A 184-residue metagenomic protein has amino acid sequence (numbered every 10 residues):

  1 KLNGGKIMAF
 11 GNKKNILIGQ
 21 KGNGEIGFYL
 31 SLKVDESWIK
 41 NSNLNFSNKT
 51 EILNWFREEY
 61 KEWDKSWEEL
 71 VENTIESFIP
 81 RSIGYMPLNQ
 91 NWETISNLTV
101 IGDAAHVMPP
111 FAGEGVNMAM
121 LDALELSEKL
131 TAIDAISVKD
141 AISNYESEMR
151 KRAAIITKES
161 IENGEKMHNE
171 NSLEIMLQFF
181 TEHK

Functional and structural regions predicted by a protein language model:
K1-E68: Conserved FAD-binding catalytic core of PHBH/FMO-like flavoproteins
G5-K6, P80-Y85, M167: Generic preference for hydrophobic/aromatic residues in regular secondary structure cores
N15, V34, K65, V116 (+3 more regions): Short linear sequence elements within intrinsically disordered, low-complexity coil regions
F56, I75-E162: Conserved mid-domain beta->alpha element of the FAD-binding
E62-W67, R152, I156, N163 (+1 more regions): Short secondary-structure junctions and interdomain/linker hinges
N163-K184: C-terminal domain-closing interface element
